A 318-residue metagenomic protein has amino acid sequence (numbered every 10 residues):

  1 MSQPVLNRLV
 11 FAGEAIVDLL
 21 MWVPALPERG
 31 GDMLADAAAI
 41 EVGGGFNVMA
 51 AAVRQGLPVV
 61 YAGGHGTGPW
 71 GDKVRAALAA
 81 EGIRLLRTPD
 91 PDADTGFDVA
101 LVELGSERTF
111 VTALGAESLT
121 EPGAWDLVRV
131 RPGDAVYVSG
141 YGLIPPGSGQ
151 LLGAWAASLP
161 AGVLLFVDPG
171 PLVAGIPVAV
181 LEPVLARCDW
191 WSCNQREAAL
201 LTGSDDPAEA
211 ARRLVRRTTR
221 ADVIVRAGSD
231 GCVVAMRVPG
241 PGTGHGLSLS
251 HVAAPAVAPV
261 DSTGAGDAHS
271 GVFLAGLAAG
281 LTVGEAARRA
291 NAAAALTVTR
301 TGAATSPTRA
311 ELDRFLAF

Functional and structural regions predicted by a protein language model:
M1-A15, D72, A76-D90, E103-S248: Ribokinase/PfkB-type carbohydrate-kinase core domain
M1-G64, P69-A80, A258-V260: Glycine-rich phosphate/adenosyl-contacting loop at the front of the ribokinase-like
M1-V10, P207-F318: Conserved phosphate-binding/catalytic region of the ribokinase-like
D18, A199, A304: Nucleotide phosphate-binding site architecture
A52, N194, G266: Short, conserved phosphate/pyrophosphate- and ester-handling motifs at nucleotide-, phospho-/glycolipid
A62, V111, H251-V252: Hydrophobic residues at beta-strand termini and immediately following loops that shape nucleotide-binding pockets
A93-G96: Short acidic/glycine-enriched loop/turn segments that link adjacent beta-strands
